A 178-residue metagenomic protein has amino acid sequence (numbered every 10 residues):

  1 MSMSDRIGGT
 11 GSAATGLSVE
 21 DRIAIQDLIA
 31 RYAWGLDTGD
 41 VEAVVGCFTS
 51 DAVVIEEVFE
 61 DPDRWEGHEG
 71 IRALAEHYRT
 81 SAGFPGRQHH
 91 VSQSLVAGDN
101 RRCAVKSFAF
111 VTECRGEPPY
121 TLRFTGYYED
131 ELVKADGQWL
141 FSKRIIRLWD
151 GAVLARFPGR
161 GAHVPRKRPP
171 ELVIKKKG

Functional and structural regions predicted by a protein language model:
M1-S50: Short, low-complexity N-terminal intrinsically disordered segments enriched in polar/charged residues
S2-G11, T80, P85-G178: A beta-strand edge to alpha-helix "cap/lid" segment located at domain peripheries
T15, V19, P62-W65, P119: Charge-dense, low-complexity intrinsically disordered segments
S18-I29, C47-F48, E56-V58, R79-G83 (+1 more regions): Short charge-dense sequence patches
V19, I23, E69, F141-R144: Short alpha-helical segments used as structural interaction elements across diverse proteins
D37, W65, F124: Short glycine/serine/threonine-biased micro-segments
V41-F110: A solvent-exposed, acidic/Ser-Thr-rich amphipathic alpha-helical stretch
